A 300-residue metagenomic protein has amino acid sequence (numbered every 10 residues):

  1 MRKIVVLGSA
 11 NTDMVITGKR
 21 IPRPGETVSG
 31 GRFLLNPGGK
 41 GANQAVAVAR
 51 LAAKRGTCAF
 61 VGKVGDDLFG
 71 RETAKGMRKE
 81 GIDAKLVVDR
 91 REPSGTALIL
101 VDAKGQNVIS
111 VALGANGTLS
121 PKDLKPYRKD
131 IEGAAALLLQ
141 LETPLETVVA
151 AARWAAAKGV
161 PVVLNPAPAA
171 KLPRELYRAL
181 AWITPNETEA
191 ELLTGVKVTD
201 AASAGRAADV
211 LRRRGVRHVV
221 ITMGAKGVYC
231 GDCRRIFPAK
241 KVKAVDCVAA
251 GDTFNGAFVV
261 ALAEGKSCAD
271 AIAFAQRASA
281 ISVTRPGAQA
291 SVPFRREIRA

Functional and structural regions predicted by a protein language model:
M1-K63, L68-A74, A244-V245: Glycine-rich phosphate/adenosyl-contacting loop at the front of the ribokinase-like
M1-V5, K171-E175, A201-A300: Conserved phosphate-binding/catalytic region of the ribokinase-like
L7, L35, V61-D66, A84-S94 (+3 more regions): Beta-strand->loop->alpha-helix junctions that form or flank phosphate-binding loops in nucleotide-handling enzymes
G81, G117-K122, V162-A169: Short gly/ser/thr-rich secondary-structure transition/capping motifs
K85-R91, I99-A136, L141: Conserved phosphate-binding/catalytic loop of the ribokinase/pfkB sugar-kinase fold
L124, A190-E191, I298: A generic structural signal for short hydrophobic patches within well-formed alpha-helices
A136-R206, A225-V228: Conserved beta-alpha-beta core of the PfkB/ribokinase-like small-molecule kinase fold
